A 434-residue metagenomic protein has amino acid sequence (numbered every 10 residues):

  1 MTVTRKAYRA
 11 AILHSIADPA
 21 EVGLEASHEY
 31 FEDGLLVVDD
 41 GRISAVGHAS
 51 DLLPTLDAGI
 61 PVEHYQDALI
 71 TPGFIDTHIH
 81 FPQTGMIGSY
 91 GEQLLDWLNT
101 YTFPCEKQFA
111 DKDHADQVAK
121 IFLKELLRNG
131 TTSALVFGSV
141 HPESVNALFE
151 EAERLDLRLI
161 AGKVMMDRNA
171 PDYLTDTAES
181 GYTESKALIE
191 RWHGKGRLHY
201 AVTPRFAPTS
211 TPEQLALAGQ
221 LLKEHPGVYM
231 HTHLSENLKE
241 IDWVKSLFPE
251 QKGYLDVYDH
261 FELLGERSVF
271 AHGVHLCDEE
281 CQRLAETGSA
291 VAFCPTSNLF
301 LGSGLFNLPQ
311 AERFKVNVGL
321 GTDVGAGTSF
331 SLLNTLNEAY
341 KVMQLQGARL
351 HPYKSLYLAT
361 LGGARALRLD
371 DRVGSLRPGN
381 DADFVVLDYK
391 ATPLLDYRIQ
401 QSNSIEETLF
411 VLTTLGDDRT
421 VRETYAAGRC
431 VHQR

Functional and structural regions predicted by a protein language model:
M1-D57, A68-I70: N-terminal metal-binding scaffold of metallo-dependent hydrolase/deaminase domains
T2-R9, P54-D96, K120, L127-R128: Replace "His-x-His-based motif
V22-L24, D381-R434: C-terminal cap of metal-dependent C-N hydrolases
L36, G41, D67, H78 (+15 more regions): Divalent metal-coordination and catalytic microenvironments
G85-A115, K163-A178, N237-R267, A290 (+2 more regions): Active-site gating loops and adjacent loop-to-helix segments of metal-dependent hydrolytic enzymes
G88-L157, G181-G194: Alpha-helical scaffold segments that flank or form the walls of functional sites
E143-G273: Metal-coordinating catalytic core of metallo-dependent amide/deamination hydrolases
H260-R267, N307-D396: His/Asp/Glu-enriched, well-ordered alpha-helical/loop segment that forms or immediately abuts the divalent-metal
